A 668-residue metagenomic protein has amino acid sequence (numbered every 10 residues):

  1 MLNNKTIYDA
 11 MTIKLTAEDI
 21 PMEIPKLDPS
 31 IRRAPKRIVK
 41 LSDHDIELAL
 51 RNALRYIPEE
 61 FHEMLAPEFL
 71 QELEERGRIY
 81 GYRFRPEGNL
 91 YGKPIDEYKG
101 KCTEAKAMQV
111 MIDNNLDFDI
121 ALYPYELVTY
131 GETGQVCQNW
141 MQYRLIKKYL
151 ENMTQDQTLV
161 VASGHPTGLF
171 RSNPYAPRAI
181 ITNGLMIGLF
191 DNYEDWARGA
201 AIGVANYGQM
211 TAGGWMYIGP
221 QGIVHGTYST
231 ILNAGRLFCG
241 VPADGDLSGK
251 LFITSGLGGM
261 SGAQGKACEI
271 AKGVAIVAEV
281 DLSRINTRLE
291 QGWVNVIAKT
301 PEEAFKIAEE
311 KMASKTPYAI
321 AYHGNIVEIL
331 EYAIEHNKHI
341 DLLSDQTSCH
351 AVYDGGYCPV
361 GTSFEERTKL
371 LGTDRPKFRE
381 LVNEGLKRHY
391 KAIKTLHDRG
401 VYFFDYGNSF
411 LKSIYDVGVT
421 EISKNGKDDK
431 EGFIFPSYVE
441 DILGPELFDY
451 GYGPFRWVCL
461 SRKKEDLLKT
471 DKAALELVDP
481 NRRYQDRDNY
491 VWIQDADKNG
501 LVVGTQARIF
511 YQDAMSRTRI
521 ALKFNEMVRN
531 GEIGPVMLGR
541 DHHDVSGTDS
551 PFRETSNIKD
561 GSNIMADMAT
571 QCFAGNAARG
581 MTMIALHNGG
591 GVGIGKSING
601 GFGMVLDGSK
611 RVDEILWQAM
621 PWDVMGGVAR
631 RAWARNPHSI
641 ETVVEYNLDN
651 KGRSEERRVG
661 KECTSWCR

Functional and structural regions predicted by a protein language model:
M1-L232, R236-C239, A243-D244, L443-A585 (+3 more regions): N-terminal ligand-binding/catalytic initiation module
N152-Q157, K272, H339-L342, T395-Y402 (+2 more regions): Structural alpha-beta junctions
T158-S163, I181, T254, V277-A278 (+5 more regions): General beta-strand structural signal in soluble alpha/beta enzymes
L185, G324-I326, T347, G407-F410 (+5 more regions): A broadly conserved detector of short glycine/acidic/proline-rich loop/turn motifs that flank catalytic sites and bind
G208-L232, R236, A243, S248-L251 (+7 more regions): Catalytic or ion-translocation cores adjacent to nucleophile or general acid/base/metal-coordination motifs in diverse
E269-A271, I334-H339, V419-S423, V528 (+2 more regions): Short, solvent-exposed amphipathic alpha-helical segments in soluble enzyme and RNA/protein-processing domains
E302-R517: Core active-site phosphate/anionic-ligand binding loop and the adjoining beta-turn-alpha structural block in enzyme
E655-R668: Single conserved hydrophobic/aromatic residue that forms the stacking wall/gate of nucleotide- or nucleobase-binding
